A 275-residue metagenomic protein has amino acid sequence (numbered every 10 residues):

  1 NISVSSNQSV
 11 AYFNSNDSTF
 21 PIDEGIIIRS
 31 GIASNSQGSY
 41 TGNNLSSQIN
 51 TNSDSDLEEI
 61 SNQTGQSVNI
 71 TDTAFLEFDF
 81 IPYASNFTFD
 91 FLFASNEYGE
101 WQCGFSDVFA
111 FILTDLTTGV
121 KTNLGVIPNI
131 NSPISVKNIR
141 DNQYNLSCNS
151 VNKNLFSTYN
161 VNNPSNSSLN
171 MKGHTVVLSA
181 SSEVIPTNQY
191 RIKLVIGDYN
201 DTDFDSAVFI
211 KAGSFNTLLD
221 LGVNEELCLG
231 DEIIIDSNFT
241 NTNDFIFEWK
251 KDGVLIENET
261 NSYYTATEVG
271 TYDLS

Functional and structural regions predicted by a protein language model:
N1-L218: Aromatic (Trp/Tyr/Phe) and Gly/Pro-enriched flexible surface segments
P82-Y83, P186-T187, L229, A266-V269: Surface-exposed loops/turns
C148, C228-G230, W249: Disulfide-bonded cysteines in secreted/extracellular proteins and peptides
I192, Y272-L274: Hydrophobic beta-strand segments within extracellular beta-sandwich modules
I196-D198, S237-F239, E268: Active-site proximal loops enriched in glycine and acidic residues that flank catalytic Cys/His/Asp and coordinate
G222-L227, S262: Short beta-strand segments of immunoglobulin-like
G230-N241: A short beta-strand segment in extracellular, disulfide-stabilized domains
F239-T267, D273: Surface-exposed, flexible coil segments in extracellular/virion-facing regions
